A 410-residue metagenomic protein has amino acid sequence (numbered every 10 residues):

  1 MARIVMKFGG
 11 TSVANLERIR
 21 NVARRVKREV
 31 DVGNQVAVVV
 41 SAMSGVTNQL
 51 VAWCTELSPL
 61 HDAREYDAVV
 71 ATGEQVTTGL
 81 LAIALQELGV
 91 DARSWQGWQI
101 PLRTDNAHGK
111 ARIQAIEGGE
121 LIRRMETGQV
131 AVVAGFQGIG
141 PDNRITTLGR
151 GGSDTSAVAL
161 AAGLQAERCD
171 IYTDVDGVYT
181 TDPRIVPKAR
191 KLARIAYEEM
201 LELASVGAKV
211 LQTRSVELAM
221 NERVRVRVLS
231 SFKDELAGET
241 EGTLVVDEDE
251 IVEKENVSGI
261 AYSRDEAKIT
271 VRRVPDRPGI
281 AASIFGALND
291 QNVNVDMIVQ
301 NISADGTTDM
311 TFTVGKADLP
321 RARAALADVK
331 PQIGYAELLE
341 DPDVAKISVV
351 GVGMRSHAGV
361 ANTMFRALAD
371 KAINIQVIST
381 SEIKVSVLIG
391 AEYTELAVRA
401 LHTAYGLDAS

Functional and structural regions predicted by a protein language model:
M1-V216, T313, L388-G390, Y405 (+1 more regions): Nucleotide/pyrophosphate-binding catalytic subdomain
N34, V90, V224, V293 (+1 more regions): Short phosphate-binding/catalytic loops that engage adenosine nucleotides
L57, L236-S410: A conserved regulatory-domain signal marking ACT and ACT-like small-molecule sensing domains and adjacent regulatory
A82, R223, R227-V228: Structured, non-catalytic alpha/beta "coupling" segments that mediate domain-domain communication and provide generic
R168-Y172, V226-V228, D296-M297, V377: Short hydrophobic alpha-helical runs that function as membrane-insertion/retention elements
L229-K233: Acidic carboxylate-rich catalytic motifs and surrounding loops in phosphoryl-/glycosyl-chemistry enzymes
